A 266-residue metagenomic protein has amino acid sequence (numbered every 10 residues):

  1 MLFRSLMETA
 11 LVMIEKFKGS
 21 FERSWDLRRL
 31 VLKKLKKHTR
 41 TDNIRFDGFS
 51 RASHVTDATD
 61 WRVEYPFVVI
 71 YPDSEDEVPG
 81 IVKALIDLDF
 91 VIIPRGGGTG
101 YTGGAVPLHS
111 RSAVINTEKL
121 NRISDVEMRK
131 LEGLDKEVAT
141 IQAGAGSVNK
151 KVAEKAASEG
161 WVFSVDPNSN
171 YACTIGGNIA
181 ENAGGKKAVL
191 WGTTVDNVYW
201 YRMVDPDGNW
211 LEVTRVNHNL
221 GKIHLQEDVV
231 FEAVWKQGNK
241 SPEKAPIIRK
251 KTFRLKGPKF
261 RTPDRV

Functional and structural regions predicted by a protein language model:
L2, G96-T99, V148: Ser/Thr-glycine-rich phosphate-binding loops at phosphate-binding pockets of nucleotides, nucleotide cofactors
F3-K83, G100-T140, N168: N-terminal flexible segment immediately upstream of the FAD-binding catalytic core in FAD-dependent oxidoreductases
F90-V91, V162: Residue-level detector of anion-binding/catalytic polar loops
I92, Y101-T102, V152: Extended, hydrophobic alpha-helical segments in both membrane/secreted and soluble proteins
R95-G96, N116, G176, R202: Short beta-strand segments
R122-G133, A139-V266: FAD-binding subdomain of flavoenzyme oxidoreductases
